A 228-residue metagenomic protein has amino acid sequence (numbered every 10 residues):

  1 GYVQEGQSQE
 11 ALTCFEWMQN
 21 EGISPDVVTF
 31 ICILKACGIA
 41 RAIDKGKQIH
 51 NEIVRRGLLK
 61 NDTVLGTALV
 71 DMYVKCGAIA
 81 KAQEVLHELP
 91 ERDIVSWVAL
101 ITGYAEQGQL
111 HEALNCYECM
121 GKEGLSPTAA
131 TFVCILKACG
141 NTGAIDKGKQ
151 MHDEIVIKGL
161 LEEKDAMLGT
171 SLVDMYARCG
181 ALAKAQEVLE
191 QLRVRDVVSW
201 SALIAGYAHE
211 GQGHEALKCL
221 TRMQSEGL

Functional and structural regions predicted by a protein language model:
Y2-W17, E21-I23, E88-P90, I101-L114 (+2 more regions): A detector of tandem-repeat and repeat-rich interaction/domain scaffolds
A11, D26-I31, G46, N61-D62 (+15 more regions): Pentatricopeptide repeat
